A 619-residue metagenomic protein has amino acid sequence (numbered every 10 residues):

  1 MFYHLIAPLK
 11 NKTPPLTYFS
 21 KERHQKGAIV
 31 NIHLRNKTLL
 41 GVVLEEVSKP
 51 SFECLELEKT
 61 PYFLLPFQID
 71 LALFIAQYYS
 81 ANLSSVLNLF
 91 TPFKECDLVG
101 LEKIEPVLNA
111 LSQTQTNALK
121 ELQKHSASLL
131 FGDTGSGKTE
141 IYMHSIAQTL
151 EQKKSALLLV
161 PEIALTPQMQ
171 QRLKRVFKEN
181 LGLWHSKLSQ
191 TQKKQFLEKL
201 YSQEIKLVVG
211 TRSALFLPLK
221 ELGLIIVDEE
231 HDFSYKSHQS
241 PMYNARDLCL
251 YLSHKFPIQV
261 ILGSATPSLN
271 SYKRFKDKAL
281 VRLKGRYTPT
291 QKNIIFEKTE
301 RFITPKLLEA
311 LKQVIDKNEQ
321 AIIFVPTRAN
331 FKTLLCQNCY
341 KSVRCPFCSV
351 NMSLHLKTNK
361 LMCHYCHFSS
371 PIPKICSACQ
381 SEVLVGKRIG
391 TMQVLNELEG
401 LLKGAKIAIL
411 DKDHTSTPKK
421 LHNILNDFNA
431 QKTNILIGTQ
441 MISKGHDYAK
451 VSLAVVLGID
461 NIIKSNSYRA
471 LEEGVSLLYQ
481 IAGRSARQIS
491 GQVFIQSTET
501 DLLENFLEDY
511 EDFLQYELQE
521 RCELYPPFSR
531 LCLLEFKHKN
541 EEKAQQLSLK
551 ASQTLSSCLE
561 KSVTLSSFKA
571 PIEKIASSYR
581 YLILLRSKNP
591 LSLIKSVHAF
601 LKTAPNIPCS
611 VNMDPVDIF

Functional and structural regions predicted by a protein language model:
M1-S264, N270-Y272, K276-T288, Q545-Q546 (+6 more regions): Accessory, non-ATPase domains that flank or precede helicase/AAA+ motor cores in DNA-metabolism machines
E45-V47, T91, V325-T327, D411 (+3 more regions): A general secondary-structure junction signal
L130-L150, K154-K206, G210-K543, L582-I583: Inter-lobe coupling/hinge segments of SF2-like helicase ATPases
L514-C522, C558-P571: Short amphipathic beta-strand starts and helix->beta connectors
